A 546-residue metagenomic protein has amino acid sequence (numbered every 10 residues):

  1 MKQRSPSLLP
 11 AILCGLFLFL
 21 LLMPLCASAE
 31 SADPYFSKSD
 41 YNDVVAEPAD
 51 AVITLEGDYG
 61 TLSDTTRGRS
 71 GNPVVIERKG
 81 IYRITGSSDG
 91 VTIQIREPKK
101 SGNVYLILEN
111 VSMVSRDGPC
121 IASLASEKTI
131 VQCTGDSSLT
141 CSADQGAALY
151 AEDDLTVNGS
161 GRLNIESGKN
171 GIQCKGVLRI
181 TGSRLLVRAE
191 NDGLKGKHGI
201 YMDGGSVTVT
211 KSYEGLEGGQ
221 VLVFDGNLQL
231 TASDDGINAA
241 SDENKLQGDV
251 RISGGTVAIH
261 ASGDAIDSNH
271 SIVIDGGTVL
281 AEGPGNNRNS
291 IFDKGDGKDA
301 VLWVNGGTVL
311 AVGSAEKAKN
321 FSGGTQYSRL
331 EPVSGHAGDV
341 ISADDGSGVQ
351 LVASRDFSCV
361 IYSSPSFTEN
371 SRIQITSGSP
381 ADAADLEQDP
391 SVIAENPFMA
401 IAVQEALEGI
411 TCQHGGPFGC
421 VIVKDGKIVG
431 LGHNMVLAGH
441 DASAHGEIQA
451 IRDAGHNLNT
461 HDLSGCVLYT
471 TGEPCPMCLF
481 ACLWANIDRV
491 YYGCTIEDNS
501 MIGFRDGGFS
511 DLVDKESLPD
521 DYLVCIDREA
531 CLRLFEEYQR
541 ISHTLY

Functional and structural regions predicted by a protein language model:
K2-L13: Bacterial N-terminal signal peptides that target proteins for export
A11-P24: Bacterial N-terminal signal peptides
S28-Q388: A composition-driven surface/loop motif
D389-T411, P474, F480-Y546: Zinc-dependent deaminase
P417-G426: Short beta-strand scaffold segments in enzyme catalytic cores
V429-V436: Short beta->alpha transition motifs characteristic of CBS
V436-Q449: A short, polar/charged loop-to-alpha-helix boundary motif
S443-A444, R452-A481, A485: Helix-adjacent hinge/juxtasegments
